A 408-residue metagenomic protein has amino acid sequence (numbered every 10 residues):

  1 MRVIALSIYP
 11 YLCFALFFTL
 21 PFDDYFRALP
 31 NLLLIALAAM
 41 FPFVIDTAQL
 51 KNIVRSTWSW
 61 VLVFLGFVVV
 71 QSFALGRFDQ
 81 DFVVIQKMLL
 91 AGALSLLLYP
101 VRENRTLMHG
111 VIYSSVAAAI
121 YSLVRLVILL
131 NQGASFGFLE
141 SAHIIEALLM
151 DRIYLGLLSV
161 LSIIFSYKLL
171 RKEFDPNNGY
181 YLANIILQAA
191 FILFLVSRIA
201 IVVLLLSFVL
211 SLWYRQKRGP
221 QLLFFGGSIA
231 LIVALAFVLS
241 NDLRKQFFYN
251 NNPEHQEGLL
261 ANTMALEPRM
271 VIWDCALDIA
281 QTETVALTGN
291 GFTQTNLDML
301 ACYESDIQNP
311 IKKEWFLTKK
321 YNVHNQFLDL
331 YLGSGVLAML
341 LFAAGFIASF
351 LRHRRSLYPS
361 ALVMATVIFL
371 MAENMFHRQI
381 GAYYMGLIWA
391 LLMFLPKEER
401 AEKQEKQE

Functional and structural regions predicted by a protein language model:
M1-V69, F73, R102-H109, Y113 (+3 more regions): Transmembrane signal-anchor hairpin modules in multi-pass inner-membrane enzymes, especially those that act on
L34-A39, G345, S360-E408: Transmembrane alpha-helices of multi-pass inner-membrane enzymes
V44, L94, L204-F225: Perimembrane helix-loop-helix junctions
T57-V68, R77-P100, G110-S115, A119 (+1 more regions): Aromatic-anchored transmembrane helix interface
M108-G137, L149-Q216, V238, I388: Alpha-helical transmembrane segments of multi-pass inner-membrane proteins
R215-L260, D274, D278-E283: A membrane-periplasm/extracellular boundary helix in multi-pass inner-membrane enzymes that assemble envelope glycans
L222, L330-T366: Hydrophobic transmembrane alpha-helices and their immediate junctions
M270-L317, S334-A338: TM-adjacent membrane-interface loops and short helices in multi-pass inner/ER membrane proteins
